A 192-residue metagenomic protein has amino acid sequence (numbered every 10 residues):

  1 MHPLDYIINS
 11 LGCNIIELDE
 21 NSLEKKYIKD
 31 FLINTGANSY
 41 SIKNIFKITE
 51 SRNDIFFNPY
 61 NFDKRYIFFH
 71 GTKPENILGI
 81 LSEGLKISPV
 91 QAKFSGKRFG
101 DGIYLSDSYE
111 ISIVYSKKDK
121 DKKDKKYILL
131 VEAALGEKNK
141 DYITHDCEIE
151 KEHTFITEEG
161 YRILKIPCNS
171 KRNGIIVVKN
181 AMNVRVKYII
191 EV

Functional and structural regions predicted by a protein language model:
M1, L78, I87-Q91, S116-V192: Active-site and NAD+-binding cores of ADP-ribose-processing enzymes
M1-N76, I176-V192: Intrinsically disordered, low-complexity terminal and linker regions
Y6, D30, K47, G71 (+4 more regions): Ordered, helix-dominated protein-protein interaction surfaces in large eukaryotic regulatory proteins
N38-S39, P59-D63, S95-F99, L105 (+2 more regions): Intrinsically disordered, low-complexity regulatory regions enriched in Ser/Pro/Gly/Thr and acidic residues
K47-S51, L81-V90: Eukaryotic beta-rich interaction modules
R52-N58, G79-L81, N139-I143: Short, solvent-exposed polar/charged micro-motifs at secondary-structure junctions
F68-E75, P89-D121, V131: Extended catalytic/binding region for NAD+/ADP-ribose chemistry, centered on the ART fold
